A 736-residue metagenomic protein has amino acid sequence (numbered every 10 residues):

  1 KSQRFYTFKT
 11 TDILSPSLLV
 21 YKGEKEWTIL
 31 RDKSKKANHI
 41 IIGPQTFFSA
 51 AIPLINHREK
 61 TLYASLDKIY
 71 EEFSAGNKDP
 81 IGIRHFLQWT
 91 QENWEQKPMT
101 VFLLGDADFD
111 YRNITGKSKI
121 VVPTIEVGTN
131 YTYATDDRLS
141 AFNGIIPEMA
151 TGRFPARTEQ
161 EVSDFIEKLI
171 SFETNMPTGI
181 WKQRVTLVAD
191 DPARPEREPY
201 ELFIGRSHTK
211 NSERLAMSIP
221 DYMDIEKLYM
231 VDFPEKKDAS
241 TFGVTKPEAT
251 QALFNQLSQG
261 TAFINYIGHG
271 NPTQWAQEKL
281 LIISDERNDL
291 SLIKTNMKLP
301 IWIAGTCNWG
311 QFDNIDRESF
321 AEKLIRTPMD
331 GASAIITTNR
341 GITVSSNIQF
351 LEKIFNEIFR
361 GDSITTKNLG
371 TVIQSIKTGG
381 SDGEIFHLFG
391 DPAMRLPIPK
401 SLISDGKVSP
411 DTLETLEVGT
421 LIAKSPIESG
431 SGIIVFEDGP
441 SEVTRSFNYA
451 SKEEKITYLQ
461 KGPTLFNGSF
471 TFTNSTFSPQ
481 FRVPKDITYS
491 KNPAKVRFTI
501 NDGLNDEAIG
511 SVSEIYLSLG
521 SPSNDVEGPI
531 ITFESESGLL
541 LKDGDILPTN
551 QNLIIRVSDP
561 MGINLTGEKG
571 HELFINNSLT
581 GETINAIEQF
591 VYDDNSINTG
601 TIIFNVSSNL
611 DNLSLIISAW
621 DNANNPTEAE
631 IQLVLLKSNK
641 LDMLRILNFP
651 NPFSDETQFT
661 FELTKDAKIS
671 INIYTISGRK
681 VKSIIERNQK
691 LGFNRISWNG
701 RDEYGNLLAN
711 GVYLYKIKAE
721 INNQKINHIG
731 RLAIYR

Functional and structural regions predicted by a protein language model:
K1-S469, T473-R482, I487-N492, R497-L519 (+1 more regions): Cysteine-dependent hydrolase recognition
L388-I422, S518-Q551, S558, L636-P652: Short, compositionally biased P/S/T/A/G/V-rich stretches that sit at domain boundaries
T420-P426, N552-P560, Q658-T664: Short edge beta-strand/loop segments characteristic of extracellular beta-sandwich folds
V435-L517, S535-L539, G544, P548 (+1 more regions): Long, low-complexity serine/threonine/glycine- and acidic-rich segments characteristic of extracellular
P493-R497, N612-I616, Q658, R695 (+1 more regions): Short, conserved beta-strand segments of beta-strand-rich sandwich/propeller modules, principally
N564, N624-E628, K680, G705-L707 (+1 more regions): A structural signal for beta-strand boundary/capping segments at domain termini and interdomain linkers
Q632, N706-R736: C-terminal tail/sorting-segment detector
Q632-F649, F653-T675, S683-R687, R695-W698 (+1 more regions): Glycine-centered coil/turn sites that cap beta-strands in beta-rich domains
